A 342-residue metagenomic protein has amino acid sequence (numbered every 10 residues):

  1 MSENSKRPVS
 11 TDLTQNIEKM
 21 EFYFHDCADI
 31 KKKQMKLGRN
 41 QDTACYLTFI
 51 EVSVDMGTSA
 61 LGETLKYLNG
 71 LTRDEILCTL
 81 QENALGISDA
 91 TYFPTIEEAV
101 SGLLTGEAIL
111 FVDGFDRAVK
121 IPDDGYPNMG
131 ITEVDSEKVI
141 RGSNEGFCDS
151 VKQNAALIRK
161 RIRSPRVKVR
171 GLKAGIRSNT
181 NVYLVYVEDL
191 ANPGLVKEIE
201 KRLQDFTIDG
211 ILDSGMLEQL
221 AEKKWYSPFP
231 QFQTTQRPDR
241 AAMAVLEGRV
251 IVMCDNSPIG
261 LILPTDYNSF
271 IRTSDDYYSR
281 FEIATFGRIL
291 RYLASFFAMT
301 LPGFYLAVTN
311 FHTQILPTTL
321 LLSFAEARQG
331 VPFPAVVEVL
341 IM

Functional and structural regions predicted by a protein language model:
M1-T300, T318: Membrane-embedded alpha-helical signal segments
D275, F281-M342: Core alpha-helical transmembrane segments of integral membrane proteins
